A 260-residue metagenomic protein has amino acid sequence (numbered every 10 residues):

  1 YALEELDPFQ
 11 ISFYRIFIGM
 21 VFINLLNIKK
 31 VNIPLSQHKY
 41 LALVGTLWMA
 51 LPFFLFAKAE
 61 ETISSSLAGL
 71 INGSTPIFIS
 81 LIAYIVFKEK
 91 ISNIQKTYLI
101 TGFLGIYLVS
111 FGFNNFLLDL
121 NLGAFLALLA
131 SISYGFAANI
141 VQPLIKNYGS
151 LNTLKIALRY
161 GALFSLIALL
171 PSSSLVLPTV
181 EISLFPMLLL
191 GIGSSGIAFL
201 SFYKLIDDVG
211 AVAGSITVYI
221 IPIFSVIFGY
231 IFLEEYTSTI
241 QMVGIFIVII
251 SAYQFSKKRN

Functional and structural regions predicted by a protein language model:
Y1-E5, E61, S65, S110-L122 (+2 more regions): Membrane-interface helix termini and inter-helical loops of multi-pass transporters
L3-E4, E60, F87, I145 (+2 more regions): Helix-capping/transition residues at the boundaries of transmembrane alpha-helices and the short helical linkers
D7-L25, L43, I94-L104, L122-L129 (+3 more regions): Hydrophobic alpha-helical transmembrane segments of multi-pass integral membrane proteins, especially transporters
D7-P8, S64, F87-I91, G149-S150 (+2 more regions): A helix-boundary/kink motif common to multi-pass secondary transporters, especially Major Facilitator Superfamily
F13-Y14, F53, L67-S74, I140-L163 (+1 more regions): Helix-helix packing/entry segments at the starts of transmembrane helices
I23, I82, I91-F113, S131 (+4 more regions): Hydrophobic transmembrane alpha-helices of multi-pass small-molecule transport proteins
N24-N72, L108, G191-V209: Specific transmembrane alpha-helical segments of multi-pass solute transporters/efflux pumps, especially DMT/EamA
T46-A50, F54, I77-L81, Y107 (+6 more regions): Hydrophobic/small/kink-forming positions within alpha-helical transmembrane segments of polytopic membrane proteins
